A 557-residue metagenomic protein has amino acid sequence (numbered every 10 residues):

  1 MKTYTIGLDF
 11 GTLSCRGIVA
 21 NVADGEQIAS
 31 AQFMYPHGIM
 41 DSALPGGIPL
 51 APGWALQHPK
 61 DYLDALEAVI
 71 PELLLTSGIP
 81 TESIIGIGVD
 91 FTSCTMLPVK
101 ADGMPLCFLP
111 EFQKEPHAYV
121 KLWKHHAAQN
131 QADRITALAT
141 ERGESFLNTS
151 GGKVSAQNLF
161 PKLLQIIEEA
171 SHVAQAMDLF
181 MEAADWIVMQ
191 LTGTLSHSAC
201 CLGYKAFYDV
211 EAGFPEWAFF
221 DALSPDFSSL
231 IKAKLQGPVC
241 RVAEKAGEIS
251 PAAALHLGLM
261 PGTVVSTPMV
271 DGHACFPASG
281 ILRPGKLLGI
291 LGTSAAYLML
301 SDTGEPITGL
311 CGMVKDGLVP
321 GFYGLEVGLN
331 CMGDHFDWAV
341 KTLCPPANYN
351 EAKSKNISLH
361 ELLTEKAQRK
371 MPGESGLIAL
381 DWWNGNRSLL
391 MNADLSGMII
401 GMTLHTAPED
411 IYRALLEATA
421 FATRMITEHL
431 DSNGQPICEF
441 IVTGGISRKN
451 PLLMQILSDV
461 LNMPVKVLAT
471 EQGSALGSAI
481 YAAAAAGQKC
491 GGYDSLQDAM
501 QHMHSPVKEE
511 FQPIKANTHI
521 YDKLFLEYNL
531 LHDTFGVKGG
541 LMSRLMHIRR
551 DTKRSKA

Functional and structural regions predicted by a protein language model:
M1, S250-L259, M269-K286: Conserved phosphate-binding catalytic cores of ATP/NTP-utilizing and phosphoryl-transfer enzymes
M1-D41, K60, I85-T136, T194 (+5 more regions): Glycine/Thr-rich phosphate-binding loops that ligate phosphate moieties of nucleotide and other phosphorylated ligands
F10-T12, T136-M269, L380-N384, Y412 (+1 more regions): Gly/Ser/Thr-rich active-site cleft segment
R16, A29, I70, L75-S77 (+4 more regions): Conserved phosphate-binding loops in N-terminal lobes of ATP-dependent enzymes of the actin/Hsp70/sugar-kinase
Q32-P80, L122: N-terminal phosphate-binding loop and adjacent alpha-helix
L66-I85, A170-A174, F219-K232, L255-L257 (+1 more regions): Phosphate/pyrophosphate-binding loops at sites that engage ATP/ADP/AMP, CoA/4′-phosphopantetheine, polyphosphate
L74, L147, I167, V188-M189 (+9 more regions): Residue-level preference for well-ordered alpha-helical positions
